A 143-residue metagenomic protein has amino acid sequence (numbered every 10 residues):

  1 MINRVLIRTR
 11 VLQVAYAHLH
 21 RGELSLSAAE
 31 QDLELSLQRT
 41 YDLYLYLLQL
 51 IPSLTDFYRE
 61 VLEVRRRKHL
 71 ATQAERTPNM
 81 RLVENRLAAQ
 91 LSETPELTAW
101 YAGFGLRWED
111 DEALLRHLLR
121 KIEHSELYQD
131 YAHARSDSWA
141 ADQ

Functional and structural regions predicted by a protein language model:
M1-Q143: Class I Rossmann-like S-adenosyl-L-methionine
